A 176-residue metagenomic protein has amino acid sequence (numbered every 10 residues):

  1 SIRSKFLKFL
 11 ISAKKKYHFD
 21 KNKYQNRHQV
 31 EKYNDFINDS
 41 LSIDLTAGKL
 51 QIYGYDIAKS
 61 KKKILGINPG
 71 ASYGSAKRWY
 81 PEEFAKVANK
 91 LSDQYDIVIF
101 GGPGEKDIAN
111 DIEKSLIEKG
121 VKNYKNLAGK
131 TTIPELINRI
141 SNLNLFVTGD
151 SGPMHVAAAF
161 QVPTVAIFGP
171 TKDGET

Functional and structural regions predicted by a protein language model:
S1-T176: Catalytic machinery of carbohydrate-active enzymes, primarily nucleotide-sugar-dependent glycosyltransferases
